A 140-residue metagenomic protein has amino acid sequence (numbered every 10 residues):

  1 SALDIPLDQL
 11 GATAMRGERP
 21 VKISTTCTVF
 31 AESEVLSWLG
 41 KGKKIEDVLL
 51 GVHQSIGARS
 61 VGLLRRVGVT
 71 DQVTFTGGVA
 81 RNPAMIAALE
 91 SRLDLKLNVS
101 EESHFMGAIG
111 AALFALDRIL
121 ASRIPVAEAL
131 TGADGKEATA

Functional and structural regions predicted by a protein language model:
S1-D4, E101-G135: Glycine-rich phosphate-binding/hydrolytic loop that grips phosphoryl groups
I5-L39: Conserved ATP-utilizing enzyme core subdomain
E18-V29, P125-A140: Long, charged amphipathic helices and adjacent flexible linkers at domain junctions
R19, K43-K44, G68-Q72, D94: Short coil/turn connectors at secondary-structure junctions
K22-T26, M85-A88, I109-L113: Short acidic, glycine/serine/threonine-rich loops at helix termini
A31-L63, H104: Adenine-nucleotide phosphate-binding core of ATP-dependent small-molecule kinases
S55, R65-R92, S103-G107: Glycine-rich phosphate-binding loops at beta-strand->alpha-helix junctions
K96-V99: Generic structural signal for residues in well-ordered beta-strands
